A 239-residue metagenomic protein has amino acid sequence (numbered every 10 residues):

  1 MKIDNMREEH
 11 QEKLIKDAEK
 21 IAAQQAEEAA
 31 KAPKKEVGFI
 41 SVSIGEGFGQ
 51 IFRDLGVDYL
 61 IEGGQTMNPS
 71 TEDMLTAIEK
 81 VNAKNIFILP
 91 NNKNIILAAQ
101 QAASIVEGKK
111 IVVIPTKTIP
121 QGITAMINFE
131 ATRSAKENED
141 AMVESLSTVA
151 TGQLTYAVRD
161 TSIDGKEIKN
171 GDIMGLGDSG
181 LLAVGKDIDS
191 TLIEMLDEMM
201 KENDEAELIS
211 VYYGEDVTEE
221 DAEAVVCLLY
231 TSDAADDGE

Functional and structural regions predicted by a protein language model:
M1-F39, G45-G56, I111-V113, L228: Polyanionic, low-complexity intrinsically disordered segments
K13, A30-I51, Y59-L60, Y156-G175 (+1 more regions): ATP-dependent carboxylate/acyl-activation modules
G45-G47, L55-L60, G64-A135, E139: Conserved structured catalytic cores and adjacent interaction surfaces of nucleotide-binding/hydrolyzing enzymes
Y59-I61, I95, L208-L229: Nucleotide-binding motor/catalytic cores of P-loop/tubulin-like NTPases across gene-expression machines
I119-S190: Internal, active-site/partner-interface "lid" segment
K186-E202: A short, acidic, amphipathic alpha-helical segment used as a generic capping/interface helix at domain edges
Y230-E239: Single conserved hydrophobic/aromatic residue that forms the stacking wall/gate of nucleotide- or nucleobase-binding
